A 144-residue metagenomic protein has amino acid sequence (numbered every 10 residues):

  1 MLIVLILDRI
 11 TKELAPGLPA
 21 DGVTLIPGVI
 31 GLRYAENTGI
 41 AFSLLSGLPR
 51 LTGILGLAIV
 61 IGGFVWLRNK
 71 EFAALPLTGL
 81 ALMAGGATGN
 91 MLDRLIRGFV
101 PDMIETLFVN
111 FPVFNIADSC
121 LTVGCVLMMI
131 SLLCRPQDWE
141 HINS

Functional and structural regions predicted by a protein language model:
M1-S144: Alpha-helical transmembrane bundles and membrane-interface segments of multipass inner-membrane proteins
